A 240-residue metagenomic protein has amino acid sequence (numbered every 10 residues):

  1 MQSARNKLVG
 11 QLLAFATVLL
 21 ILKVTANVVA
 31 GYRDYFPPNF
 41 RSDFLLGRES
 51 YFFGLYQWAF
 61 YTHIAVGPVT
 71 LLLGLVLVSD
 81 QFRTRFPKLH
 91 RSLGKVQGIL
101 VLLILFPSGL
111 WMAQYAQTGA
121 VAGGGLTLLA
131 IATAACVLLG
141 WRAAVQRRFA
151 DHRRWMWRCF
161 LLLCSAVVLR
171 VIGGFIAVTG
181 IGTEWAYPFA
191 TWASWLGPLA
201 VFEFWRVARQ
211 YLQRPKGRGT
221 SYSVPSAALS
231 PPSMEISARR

Functional and structural regions predicted by a protein language model:
M1-R240: Alpha-helical membrane insertion/targeting regions
